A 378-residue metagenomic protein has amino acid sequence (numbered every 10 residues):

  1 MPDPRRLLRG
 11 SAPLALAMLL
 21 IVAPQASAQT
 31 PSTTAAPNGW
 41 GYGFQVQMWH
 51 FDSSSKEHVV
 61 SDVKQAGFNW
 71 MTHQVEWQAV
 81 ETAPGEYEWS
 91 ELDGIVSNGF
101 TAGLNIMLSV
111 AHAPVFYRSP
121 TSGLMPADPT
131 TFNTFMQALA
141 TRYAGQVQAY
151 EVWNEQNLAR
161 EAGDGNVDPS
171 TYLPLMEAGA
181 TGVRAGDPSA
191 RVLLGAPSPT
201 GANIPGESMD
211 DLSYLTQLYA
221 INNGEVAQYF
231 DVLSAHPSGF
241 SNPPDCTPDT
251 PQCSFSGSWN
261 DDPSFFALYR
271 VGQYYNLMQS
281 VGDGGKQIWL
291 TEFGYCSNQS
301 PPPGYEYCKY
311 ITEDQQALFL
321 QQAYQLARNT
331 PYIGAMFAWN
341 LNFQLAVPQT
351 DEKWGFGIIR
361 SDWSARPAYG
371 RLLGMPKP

Functional and structural regions predicted by a protein language model:
M1-A12: Bacterial N-terminal signal peptides that target proteins for export
S11-A23: Bacterial N-terminal signal peptides
Q29-W70, Q74: Boundary/entry segment of secreted carbohydrate-active catalytic domains
W40-V46, M71-H73, L104-V110, Y150-V152 (+4 more regions): Hydrophobic faces of well-ordered beta-strands that scaffold small-molecule active sites in alpha/beta enzyme cores
H50-Q65, P129-A140, M209-N222, A317-Q325: Short, acidic/polar
V63-I204, F240, Y295-N298, F343-P348: Substrate-binding cleft and catalytic face of glycoside hydrolase catalytic domains, especially the flexible beta-alpha
A83, E88, R142, E151 (+3 more regions): Aromatic-rich peripheral "rim/lid" segments of glycoside hydrolase catalytic domains that contact and position glycan
D128-P129, N133, D168-Y310: Noncatalytic carbohydrate-binding groove/subsite architecture in carbohydrate-active enzymes
